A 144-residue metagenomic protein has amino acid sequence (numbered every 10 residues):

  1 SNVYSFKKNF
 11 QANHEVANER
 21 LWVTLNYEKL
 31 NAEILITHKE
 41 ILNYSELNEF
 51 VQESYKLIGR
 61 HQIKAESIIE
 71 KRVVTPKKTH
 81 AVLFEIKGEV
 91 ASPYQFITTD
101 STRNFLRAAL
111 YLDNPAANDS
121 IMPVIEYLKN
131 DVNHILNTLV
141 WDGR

Functional and structural regions predicted by a protein language model:
S1-Q52: Secretory pathway targeting signatures of secreted, lumenal, and periplasmic proteins
F6, N48, Q52, K56 (+2 more regions): Solvent-exposed, polar/charged alpha-helical surfaces in well-ordered, non-transmembrane soluble domains, broadly
A12, L110-R144: Surface-exposed amphipathic alpha-helical segments
V16, I58-Q62, L139-G143: Sec/Tat-exported extracytoplasmic proteins
E28-N31, T102-N104, Y111-P115: Short connector loops/turns at beta-strand edges and beta->alpha or beta->beta junctions
L35-S45, Y94-Q95, N118-E126: Second-shell loop/turn segments in exported
K39-I41, E89, D113-P115: Solvent-exposed coil/turn segments that connect beta secondary-structure elements in extracytoplasmic/periplasmic
Q52-R107: Signature of long, low-cysteine stretches enriched in small and polar/charged residues
